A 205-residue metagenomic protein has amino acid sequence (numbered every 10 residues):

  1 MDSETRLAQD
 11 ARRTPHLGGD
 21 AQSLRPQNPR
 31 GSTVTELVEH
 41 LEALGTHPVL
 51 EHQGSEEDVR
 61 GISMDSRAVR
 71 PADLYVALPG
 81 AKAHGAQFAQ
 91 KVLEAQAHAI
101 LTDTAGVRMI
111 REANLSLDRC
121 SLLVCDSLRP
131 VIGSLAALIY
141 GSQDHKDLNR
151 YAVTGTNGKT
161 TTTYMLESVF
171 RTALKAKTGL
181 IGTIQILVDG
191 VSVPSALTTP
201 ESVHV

Functional and structural regions predicted by a protein language model:
M1-S134: N-terminal leader/targeting and accessory segments in enzymes
P130-V205: Phosphate-binding loop of NTP-binding sites
